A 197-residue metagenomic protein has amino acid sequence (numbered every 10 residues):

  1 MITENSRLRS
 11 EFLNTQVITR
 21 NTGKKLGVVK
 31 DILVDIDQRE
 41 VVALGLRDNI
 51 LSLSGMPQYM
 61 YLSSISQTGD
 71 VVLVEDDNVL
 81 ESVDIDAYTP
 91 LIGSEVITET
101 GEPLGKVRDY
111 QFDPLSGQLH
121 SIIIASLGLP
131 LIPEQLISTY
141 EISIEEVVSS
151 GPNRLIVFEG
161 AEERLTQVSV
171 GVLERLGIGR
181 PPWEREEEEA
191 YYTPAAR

Functional and structural regions predicted by a protein language model:
M1-R197: Peripheral interaction segments used for macromolecular assembly
